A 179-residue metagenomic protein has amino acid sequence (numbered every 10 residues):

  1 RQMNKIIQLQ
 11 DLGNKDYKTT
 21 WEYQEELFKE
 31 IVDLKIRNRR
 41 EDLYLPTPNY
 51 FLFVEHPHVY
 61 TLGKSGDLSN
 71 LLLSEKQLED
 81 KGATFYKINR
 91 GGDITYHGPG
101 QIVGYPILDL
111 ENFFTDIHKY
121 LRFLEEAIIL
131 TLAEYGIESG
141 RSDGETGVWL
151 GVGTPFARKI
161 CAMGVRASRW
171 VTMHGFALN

Functional and structural regions predicted by a protein language model:
Q2-A157: N-terminal lobe of the biotin/lipoate ligase/transferase fold
T95, V171-N179: Conserved phosphate/anionic-ligand binding catalytic regions in large, soluble enzymes, centered on
D109-E111, R166, N179: Solvent-exposed residues in well-ordered beta-strands and their adjoining turns, especially edge/terminal strands
G151-V152, A167-R169: Short, low-complexity Ser/Thr-rich regulatory SLiMs
R158, S168-V171: Coil-to-beta-strand transition motifs
C161-M163: Histidine/acidic-rich helix-loop-helix segments that form or flank divalent-metal centers in metalloenzyme catalytic
